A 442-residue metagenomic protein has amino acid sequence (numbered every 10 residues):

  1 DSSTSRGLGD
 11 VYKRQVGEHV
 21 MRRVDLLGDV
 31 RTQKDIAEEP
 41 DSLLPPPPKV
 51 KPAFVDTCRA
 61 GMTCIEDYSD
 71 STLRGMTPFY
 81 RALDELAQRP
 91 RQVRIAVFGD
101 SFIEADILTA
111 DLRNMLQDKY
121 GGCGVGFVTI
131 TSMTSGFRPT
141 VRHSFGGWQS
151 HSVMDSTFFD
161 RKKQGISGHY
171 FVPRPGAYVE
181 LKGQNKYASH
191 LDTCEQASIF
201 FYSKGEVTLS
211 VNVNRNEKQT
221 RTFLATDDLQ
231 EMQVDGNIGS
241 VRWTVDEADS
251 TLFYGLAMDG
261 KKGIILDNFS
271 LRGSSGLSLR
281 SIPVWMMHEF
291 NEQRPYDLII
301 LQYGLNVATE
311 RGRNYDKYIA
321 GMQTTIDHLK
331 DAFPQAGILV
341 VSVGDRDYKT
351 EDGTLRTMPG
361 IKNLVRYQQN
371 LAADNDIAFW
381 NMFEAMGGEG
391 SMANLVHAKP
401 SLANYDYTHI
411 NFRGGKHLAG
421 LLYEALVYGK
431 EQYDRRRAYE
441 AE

Functional and structural regions predicted by a protein language model:
S2-Q15: Single conserved hydrophobic/aromatic residue that forms the stacking wall/gate of nucleotide- or nucleobase-binding
V16-V55: Juxtamembrane proline-rich low-complexity "stalk" or linker regions positioned immediately after a signal peptide
G17, Q302-V307, H328-V365, N381: Active-site segments of SGNH/GDSL-like serine hydrolases that catalyze O-acetyl group transfer/hydrolysis on lipids
S71-D84, L279-N291, A320-H328, S391: Alpha-helical scaffolding within the catalytic cores of extracellular/periplasmic polymer-degrading hydrolases
I95-G99: Short hydrophobic beta-strand that contains or immediately precedes a catalytic carboxylate
E104-N212, F223-A320, H409-I410: Conserved SGNH/GDSL esterase-like catalytic core that processes O-acyl groups on lipids and polysaccharides
P283-V284, D345-E442: Catalytic His-Asp segment of secreted/periplasmic serine-dependent ester chemistry enzymes
